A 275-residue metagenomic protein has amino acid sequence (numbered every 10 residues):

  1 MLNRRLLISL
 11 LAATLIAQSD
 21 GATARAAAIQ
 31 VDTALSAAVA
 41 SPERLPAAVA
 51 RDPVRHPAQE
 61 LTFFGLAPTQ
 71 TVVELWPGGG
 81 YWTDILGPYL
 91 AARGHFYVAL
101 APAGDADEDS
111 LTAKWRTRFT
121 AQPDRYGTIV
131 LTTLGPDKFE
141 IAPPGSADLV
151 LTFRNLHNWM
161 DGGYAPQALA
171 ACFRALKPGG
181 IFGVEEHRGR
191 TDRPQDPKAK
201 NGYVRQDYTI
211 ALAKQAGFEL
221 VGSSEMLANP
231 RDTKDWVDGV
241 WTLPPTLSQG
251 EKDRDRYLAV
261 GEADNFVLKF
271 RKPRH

Functional and structural regions predicted by a protein language model:
L35-F63, A67: Class I SAM-dependent methyltransferase Rossmann-like catalytic core, especially the SAM/SAH-binding loop
P68-G78: Conserved class I S-adenosyl-L-methionine
G87, A165-P178: A short glycine-rich, Lys/Arg-flanked "PGG" loop and its adjoining helix->strand segment in the class I
L90-A91, W159-M160, L176-K177: Helix-to-beta-strand junctions that scaffold the AdoMet/dcAdoMet cofactor pocket in Class I SAM-dependent enzymes
Y97, G179-H187: Conserved beta-strand signature within the Rossmann-like core of class I S-adenosyl-L-methionine
S110-K138: S-adenosyl-L-methionine
E140-V150: A short acidic, Gly/Pro-enriched loop at the edge of an enzyme's catalytic core that lines a small-molecule cofactor
Y257-H275: C-terminal lobe and adjacent flexible extensions of AdoMet/dcAdoMet transferase-like proteins
